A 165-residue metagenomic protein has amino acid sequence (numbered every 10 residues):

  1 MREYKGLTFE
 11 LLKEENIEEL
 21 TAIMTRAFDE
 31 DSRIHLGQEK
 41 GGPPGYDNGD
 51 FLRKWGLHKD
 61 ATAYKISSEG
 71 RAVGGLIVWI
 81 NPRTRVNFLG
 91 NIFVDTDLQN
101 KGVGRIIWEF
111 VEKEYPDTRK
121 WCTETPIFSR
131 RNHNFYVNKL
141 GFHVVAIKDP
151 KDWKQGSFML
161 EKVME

Functional and structural regions predicted by a protein language model:
T8-A22, D31: A short beta-loop-alpha structural element at the N-terminal edge of CoA-dependent acyl/N-acetyltransferase catalytic
F28-L52: Conserved GNAT-fold acetyl-CoA-binding loop/helix
G49-K65: A short helix-loop-beta-strand connector motif used in the catalytic cores of GNAT acetyltransferases and, in some
K65, R71-I80, F88, F93: Conserved beta-strand in the GNAT
R85-T96, E124-T125: Conserved acetyl-CoA binding element of GNAT-fold acetyltransferases
N91-V94, N100-K113, N138: Conserved acetyl-CoA-binding loop-helix of GNAT-fold acetyltransferases
E114-I127: Conserved GNAT acetyl-CoA-binding A-motif
Y136-V137, F142: Conserved active-site tyrosine of GNAT-family acetyltransferases
